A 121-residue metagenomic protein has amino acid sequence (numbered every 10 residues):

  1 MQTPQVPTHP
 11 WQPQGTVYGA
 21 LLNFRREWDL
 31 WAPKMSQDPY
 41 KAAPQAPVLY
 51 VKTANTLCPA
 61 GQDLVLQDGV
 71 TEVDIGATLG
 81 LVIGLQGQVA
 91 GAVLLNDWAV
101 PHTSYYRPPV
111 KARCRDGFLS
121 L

Functional and structural regions predicted by a protein language model:
M1-V6: A short, well-structured juxtamembrane/interface segment
H9-L121: Glycine-enriched loop-and-adjacent helix/strand subsegments that border the catalytic/binding cleft of enzyme cores
